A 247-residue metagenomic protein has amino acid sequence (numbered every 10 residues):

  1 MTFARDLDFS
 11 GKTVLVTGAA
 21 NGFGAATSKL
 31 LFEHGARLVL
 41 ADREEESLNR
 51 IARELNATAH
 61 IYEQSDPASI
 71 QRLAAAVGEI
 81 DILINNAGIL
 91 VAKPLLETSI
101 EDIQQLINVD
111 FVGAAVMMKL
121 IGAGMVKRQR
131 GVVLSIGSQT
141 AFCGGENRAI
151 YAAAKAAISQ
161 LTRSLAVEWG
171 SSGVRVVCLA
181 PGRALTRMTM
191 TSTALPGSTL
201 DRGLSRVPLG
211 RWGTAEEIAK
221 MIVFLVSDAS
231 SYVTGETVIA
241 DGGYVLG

Functional and structural regions predicted by a protein language model:
M1-D6, C143, V223, T234-G247: Short C-terminal tail/terminal secondary-structure segment of NAD(P)H-dependent dehydrogenase/reductase domains
P94-L95, D102-I107, G203: Substrate-binding pocket helix/loop in short-chain dehydrogenase/reductase
L96, C143-A149, S171-S172, G210 (+1 more regions): Active-site loop immediately N-terminal to the catalytic Tyr-X3-Lys motif of short-chain dehydrogenase/reductase
T98, G144-A152, S164, S192: Active-site loop-to-helix junction immediately N-terminal to the catalytic Tyr of the SDR YXXXK motif in Rossmann-fold
M118, A154, T162: Active-site helix of classical SDR
A123, V167-S171, S231: Alpha-helical segment proximal to the catalytic Tyr-Lys
S138: Residue(s) in the substrate-gating loop at a strand-loop-helix junction that position the organic substrate next
